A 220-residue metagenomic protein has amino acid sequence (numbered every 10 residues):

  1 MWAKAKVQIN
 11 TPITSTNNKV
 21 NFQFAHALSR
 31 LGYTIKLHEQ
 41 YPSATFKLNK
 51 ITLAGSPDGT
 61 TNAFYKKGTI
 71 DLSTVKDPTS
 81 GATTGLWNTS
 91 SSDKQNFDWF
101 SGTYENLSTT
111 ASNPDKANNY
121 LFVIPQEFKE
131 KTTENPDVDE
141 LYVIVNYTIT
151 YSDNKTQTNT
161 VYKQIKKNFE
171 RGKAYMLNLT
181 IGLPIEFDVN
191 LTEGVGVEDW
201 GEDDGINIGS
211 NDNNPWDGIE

Functional and structural regions predicted by a protein language model:
M1-Q23, H38: Short N-terminal edge-element motif at the start of the domain
W2-A3, I35, L53, Y147 (+2 more regions): Hydrophobic side chains in beta-strands
Q8-I9, P42-K173, S210-E220: Tryptophan-paired
K19, R30-G32, A174-M176: Intrinsic-disorder/low-complexity, polar/charged segments enriched in Ser/Thr/Lys/Arg/Asp/Glu/Gln
Q23-E39: A short, Gly/Thr-enriched small/hydrophobic beta-strand-prone motif that recurs across taxa
L31-Y33, N49-S56, V75, N190-V195 (+2 more regions): Generic beta-strand hydrophobic packing signal
Y41-T45, T180-L183: Short amphipathic alpha-helical segments with coiled-coil-like heptad repeat character
F169, K173-E220: Intrinsically disordered, low-complexity repeat and linker tracts
